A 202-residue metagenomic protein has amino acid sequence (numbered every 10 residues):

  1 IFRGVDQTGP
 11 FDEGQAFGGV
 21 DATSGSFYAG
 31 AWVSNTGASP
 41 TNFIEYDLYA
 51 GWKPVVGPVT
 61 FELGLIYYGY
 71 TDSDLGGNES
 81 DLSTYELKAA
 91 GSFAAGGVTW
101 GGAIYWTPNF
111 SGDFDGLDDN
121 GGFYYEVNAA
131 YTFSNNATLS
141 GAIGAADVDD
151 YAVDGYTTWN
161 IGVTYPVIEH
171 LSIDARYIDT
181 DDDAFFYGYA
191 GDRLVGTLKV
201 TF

Functional and structural regions predicted by a protein language model:
I1-R3, S24-S26, V33-G37, P54 (+7 more regions): Transmembrane beta-strands of outer-membrane beta-barrel pores
P10-L63, Y67: Glycine- and aromatic-enriched membrane insertion/assembly motifs of diderm outer-membrane and organelle channel
F11-A16, N42-Y46, V59, D81-L87 (+3 more regions): Residues that define the transmembrane beta-barrel architecture of outer-membrane proteins
D21-G25, G51-G57, S92-G96, A130-S134 (+2 more regions): Structural signature of outer-membrane beta-barrel channels/translocons
S26-A31, P58-L63, G96-G102, Y131 (+2 more regions): Repeated loop/turn-to-beta-strand initiation elements of outer-membrane beta-barrel proteins
T60-N120: Hydrophobic, well-structured mid-protein blocks that either form specific transmembrane helices
T138-R176, T180: Outer membrane beta-barrel transmembrane domains
I161-E169, G188-F202: Outer-membrane beta-barrel "beta-signal"
